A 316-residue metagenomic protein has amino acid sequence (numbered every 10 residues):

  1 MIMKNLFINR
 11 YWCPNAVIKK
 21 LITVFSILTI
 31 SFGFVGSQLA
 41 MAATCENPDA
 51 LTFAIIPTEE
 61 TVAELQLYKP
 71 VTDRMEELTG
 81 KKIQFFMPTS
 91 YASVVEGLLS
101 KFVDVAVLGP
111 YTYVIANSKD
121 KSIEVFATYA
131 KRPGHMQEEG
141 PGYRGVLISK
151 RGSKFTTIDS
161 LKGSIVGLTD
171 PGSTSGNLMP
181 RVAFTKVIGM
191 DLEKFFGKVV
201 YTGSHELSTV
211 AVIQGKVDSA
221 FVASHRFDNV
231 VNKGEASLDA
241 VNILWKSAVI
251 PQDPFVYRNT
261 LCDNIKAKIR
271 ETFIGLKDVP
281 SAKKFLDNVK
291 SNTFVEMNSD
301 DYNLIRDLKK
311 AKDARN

Functional and structural regions predicted by a protein language model:
M1-I18: N-terminal secretory signal peptides that target proteins for export/translocation
L21-S37: Bacterial N-terminal signal peptides
A43-A54, E59-P70, I250, V256-Y257 (+1 more regions): An extracytoplasmic/periplasmic, membrane-proximal ligand-sensing/linker region
P48, F53-E77, P88, Y111 (+3 more regions): Bilobed "Venus flytrap"/periplasmic-binding protein-like clamshell domains and structurally analogous long
L98-L99, L161, V212-I213: Hydrophobic residues within well-ordered alpha-helices
V107-K121, P180-K186, A211-Q214, D218-L238: A ligand-binding cleft/hinge motif common to bilobed small-molecule-binding domains
I123-G140, F195-K198, V231-V249: Short beta-strand->loop
Y143-L147, V241, P251-Y257: Small-molecule pocket liners
